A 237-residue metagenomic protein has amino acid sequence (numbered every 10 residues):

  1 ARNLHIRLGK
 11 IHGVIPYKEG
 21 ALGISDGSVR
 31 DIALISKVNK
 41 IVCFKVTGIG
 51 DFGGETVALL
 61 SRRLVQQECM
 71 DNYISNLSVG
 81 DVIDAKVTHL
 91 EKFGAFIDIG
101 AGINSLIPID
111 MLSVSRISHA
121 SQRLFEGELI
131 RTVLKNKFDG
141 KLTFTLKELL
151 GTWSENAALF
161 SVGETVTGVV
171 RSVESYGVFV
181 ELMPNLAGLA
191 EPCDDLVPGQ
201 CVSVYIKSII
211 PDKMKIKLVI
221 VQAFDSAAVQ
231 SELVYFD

Functional and structural regions predicted by a protein language model:
A1-D237: Single-stranded RNA-binding regions, centering on S1/OB-family and related RNA-binding modules
